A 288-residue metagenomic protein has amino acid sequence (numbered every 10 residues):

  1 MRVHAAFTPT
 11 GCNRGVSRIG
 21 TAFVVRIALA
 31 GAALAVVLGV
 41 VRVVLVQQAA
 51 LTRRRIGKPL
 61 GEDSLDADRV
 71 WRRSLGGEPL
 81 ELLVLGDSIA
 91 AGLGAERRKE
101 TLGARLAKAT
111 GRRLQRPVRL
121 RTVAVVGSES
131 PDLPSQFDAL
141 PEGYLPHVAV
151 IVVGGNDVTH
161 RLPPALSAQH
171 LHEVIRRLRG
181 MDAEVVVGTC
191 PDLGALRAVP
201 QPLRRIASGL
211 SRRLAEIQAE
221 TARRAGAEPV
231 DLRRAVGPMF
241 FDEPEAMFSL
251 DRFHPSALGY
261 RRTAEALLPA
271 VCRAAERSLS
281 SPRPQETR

Functional and structural regions predicted by a protein language model:
M1-L82, L268, C272-R288: N-terminal secretory targeting modules
E81-L83, A91-Q169: Conserved SGNH/GDSL esterase-like catalytic core that processes O-acyl groups on lipids and polysaccharides
T122-A124, T189, D231-R234: Residue-level recognition of beta-strand->loop/alpha-helix junctions
F137, L171-I175, A215: Generic structural signal for well-ordered alpha-helices, preferentially at hydrophobic/aromatic core positions
V152, G188-T189: Alpha/beta-hydrolase-fold catalytic nucleophile elbow
M181-A183: A short helix->loop->beta-strand "cap" motif at the edges of active sites that frequently abuts
G194-R288: Catalytic His-Asp segment of secreted/periplasmic serine-dependent ester chemistry enzymes
